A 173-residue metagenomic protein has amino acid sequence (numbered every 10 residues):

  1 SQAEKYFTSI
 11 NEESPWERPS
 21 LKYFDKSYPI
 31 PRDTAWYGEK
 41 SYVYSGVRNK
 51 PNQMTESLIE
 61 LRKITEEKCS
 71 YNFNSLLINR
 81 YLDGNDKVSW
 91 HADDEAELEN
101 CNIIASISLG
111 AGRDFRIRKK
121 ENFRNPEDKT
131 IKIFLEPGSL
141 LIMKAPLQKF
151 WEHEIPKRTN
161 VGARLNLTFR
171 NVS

Functional and structural regions predicted by a protein language model:
S1-S173: Non-heme Fe(II) oxygenase metal-center motifs and adjacent flexible, charged/small-residue loops
